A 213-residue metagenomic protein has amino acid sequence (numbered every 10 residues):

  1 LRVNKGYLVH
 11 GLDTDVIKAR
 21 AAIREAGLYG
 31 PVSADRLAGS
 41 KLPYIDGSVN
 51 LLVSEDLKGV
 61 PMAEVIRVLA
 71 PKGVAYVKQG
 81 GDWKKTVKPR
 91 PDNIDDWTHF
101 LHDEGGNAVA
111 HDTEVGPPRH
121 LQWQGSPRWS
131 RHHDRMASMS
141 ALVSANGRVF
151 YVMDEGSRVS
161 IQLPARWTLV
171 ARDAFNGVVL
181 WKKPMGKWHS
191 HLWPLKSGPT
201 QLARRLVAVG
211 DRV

Functional and structural regions predicted by a protein language model:
L1-G6: Conserved SAM-binding loop of SAM-dependent methyltransferases across substrates and taxa, primarily the Class I
L8-D13: Conserved SAM-binding motif I beta-strand of class I
G27-G39: Conserved SAM-binding strand-loop segment of SAM-dependent methyltransferases
S40-L51: A short acidic, Gly/Pro-enriched loop at the edge of an enzyme's catalytic core that lines a small-molecule cofactor
V60-V74: A short glycine-rich, Lys/Arg-flanked "PGG" loop and its adjoining helix->strand segment in the class I
D103-R131, V179-P199: Surface-exposed loop and turn segments in beta-propeller and other repeat-based domains that flank or scaffold
D134-L169, P194-V213: Repeat-blade elements of multi-bladed beta-propeller folds
R166-V178: Beta-propeller blade signature
